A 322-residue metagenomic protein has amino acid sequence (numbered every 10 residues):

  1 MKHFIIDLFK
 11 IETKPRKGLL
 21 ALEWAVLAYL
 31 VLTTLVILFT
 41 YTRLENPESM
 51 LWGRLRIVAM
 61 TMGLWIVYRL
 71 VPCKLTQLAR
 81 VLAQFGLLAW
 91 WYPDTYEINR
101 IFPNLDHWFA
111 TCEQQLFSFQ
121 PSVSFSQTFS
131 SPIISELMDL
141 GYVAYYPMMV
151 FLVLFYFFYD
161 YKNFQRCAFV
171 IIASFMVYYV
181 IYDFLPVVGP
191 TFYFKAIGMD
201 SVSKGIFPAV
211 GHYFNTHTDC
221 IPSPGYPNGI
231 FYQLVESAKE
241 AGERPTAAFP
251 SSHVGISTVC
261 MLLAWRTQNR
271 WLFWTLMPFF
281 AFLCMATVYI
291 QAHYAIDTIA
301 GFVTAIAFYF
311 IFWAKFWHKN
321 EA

Functional and structural regions predicted by a protein language model:
K2-I57, L75-M149: N-terminal transmembrane-helix/juxtamembrane module of multi-pass inner/ER membrane proteins
L30-L38, L87-P93, F175-D183, F280-Y289: Aromatic-anchored segments of alpha-helical transmembrane domains
R56-M60, G141-V153, I171, M176 (+1 more regions): Hydrophobic alpha-helical transmembrane segments
V58-W65, F85-W90, F175, F282-L283 (+1 more regions): Alpha-helical transmembrane segments and their membrane-interface exit regions
L64-K74, L154-Y161, A264-Q268, F310-K315: Structural signal for the C-terminal ends of transmembrane alpha-helices and the immediately following loop
L78-A83, V150-P186, T191-G205: Interfacial segments of alpha-helical transmembrane regions
F184-R266: Membrane-interfacial catalytic/cofactor-binding modules of polytopic membrane enzymes
N228-A322: Membrane-embedded catalytic cores of phosphoryl/pyrophosphoryl-handling enzymes
